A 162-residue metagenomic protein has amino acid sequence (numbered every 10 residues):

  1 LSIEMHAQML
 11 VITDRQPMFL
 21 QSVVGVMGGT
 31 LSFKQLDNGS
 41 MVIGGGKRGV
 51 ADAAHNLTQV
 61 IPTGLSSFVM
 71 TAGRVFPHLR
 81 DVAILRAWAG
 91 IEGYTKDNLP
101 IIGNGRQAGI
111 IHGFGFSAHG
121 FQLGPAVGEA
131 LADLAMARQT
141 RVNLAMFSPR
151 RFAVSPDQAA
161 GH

Functional and structural regions predicted by a protein language model:
L1-Q21: Central helical "cap/lid" subdomain
I3-M5, I12, G45, R86 (+2 more regions): Structural signal for conserved beta-strand scaffold positions within catalytic alpha/beta enzyme cores
M5, S66-S67, A126: A generic alpha-helix surface/boundary motif
R15-G109: Active-site lid/adjacent beta-loop-alpha segment flanking the redox-cofactor pocket in flavoenzymes
G28, G73-H162: C-terminal catalytic lobe of FAD-dependent flavoproteins
